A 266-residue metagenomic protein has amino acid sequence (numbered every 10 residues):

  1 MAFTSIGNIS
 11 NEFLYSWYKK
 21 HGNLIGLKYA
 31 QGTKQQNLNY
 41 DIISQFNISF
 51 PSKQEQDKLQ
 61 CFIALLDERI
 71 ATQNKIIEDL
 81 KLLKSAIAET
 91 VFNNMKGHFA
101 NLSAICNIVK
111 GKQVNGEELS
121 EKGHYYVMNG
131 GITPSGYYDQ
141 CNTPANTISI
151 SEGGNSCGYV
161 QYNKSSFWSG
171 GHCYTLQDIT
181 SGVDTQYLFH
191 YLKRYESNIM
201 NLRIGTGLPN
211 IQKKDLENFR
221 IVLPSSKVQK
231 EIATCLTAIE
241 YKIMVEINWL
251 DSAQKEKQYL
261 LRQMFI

Functional and structural regions predicted by a protein language model:
S10-S16, L24-Y29, Q113-E117, P134-S169 (+2 more regions): Short, ligand-facing micro-motifs at secondary-structure edges
Q31-Q54, F167-C173, I204-K227: A short glycine-rich beta-alpha junction/loop motif
D41, A100-S103, G131, L202 (+1 more regions): Structural detector for helix-capping/boundary residues
Q45, T90-Q113, E118-G130: Non-catalytic DNA-recognition/assembly elements of restriction-modification systems
N47-A100, N218-I266: Amphipathic alpha-helical coiled-coil/heptad-repeat segments
L176: Extended Lys/Arg-rich polyanion-binding regions
